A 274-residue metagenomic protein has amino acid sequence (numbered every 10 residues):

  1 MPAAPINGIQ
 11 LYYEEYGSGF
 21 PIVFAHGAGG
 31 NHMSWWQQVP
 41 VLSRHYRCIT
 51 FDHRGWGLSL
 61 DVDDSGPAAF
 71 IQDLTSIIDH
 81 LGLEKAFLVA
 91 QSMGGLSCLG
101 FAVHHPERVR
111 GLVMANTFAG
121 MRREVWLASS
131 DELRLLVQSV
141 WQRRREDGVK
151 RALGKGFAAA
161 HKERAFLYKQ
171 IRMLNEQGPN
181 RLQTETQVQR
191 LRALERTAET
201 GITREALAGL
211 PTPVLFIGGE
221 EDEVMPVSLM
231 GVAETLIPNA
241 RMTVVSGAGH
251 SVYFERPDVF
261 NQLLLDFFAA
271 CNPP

Functional and structural regions predicted by a protein language model:
I9-D61: Conserved HGGG/HGGXW glycine-rich cap/lid loop of the alpha/beta-hydrolase fold
H26-A28, A86, A90-S92, G219: Conserved alpha/beta-hydrolase "nucleophile elbow" surrounding the catalytic nucleophile
P40, I49-M93, Q262: Active-site loop/oxyanion-hole signature of alpha/beta-hydrolase fold enzymes
V103, R110-R143: Flexible "cap/lid" loop of the alpha/beta hydrolase fold
R123-E124, R143-A206: Conserved alpha/beta-hydrolase catalytic His-Asp/Glu region
L210, F216-G218: Short beta-strand/loop motif that positions the catalytic acidic residue of the alpha/beta-hydrolase fold
E221-M225: Acidic catalytic loop of the alpha/beta-hydrolase fold
A240-P274: Catalytic active-site module of serine/aspartate enzymes centered on a nucleophile-bearing elbow/loop
